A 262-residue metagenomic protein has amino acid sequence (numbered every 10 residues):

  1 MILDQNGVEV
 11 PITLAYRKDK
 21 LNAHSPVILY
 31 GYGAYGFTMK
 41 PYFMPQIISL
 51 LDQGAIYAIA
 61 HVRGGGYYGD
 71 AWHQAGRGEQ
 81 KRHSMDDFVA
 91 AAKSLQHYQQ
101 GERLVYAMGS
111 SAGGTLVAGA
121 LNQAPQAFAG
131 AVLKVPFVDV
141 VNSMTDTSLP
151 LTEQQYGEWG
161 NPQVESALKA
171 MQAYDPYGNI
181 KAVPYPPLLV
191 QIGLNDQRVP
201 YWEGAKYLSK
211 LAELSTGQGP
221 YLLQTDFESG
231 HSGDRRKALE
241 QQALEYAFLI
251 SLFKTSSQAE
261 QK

Functional and structural regions predicted by a protein language model:
M1-L21: N-terminal cap/lid segment of alpha/beta-hydrolase-fold proteins
V10, P26, P186-P187: Alpha/beta-hydrolase fold active-site loops
A15, Y30-G31, M108, Q191: Short hydrophobic segments within beta-strands
N22-A34: Short beta-strand element of the alpha/beta-hydrolase
Y30-G33, S49, I59-H61, V190: Structural cue for short, hydrophobic secondary-structure segments
G36, K40-P41, A107, S111: Long, ordered, helix-rich scaffold segments
P41-H61: Short amphipathic alpha-helix adjacent to the substrate-entry channel of hydrolases
V62-K262: Active-site-proximal cap/loop segments of hydrolase catalytic domains
